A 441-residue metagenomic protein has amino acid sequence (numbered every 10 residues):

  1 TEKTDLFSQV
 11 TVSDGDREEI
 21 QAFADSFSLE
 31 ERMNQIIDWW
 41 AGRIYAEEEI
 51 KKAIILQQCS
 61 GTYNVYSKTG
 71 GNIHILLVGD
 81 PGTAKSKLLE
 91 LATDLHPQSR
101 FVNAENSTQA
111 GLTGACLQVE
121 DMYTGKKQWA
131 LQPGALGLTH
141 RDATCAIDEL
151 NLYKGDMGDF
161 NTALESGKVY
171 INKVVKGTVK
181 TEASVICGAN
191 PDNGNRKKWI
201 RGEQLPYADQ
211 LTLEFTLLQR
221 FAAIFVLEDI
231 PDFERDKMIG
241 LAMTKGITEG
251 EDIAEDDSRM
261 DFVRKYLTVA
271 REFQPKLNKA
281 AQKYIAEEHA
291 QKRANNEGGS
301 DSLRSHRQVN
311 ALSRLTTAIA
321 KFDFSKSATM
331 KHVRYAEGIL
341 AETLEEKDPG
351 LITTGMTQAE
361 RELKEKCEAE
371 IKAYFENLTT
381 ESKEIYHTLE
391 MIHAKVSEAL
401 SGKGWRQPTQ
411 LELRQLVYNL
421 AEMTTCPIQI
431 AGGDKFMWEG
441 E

Functional and structural regions predicted by a protein language model:
T1-F27: Interdomain "pre-motor" coupling segment immediately N-terminal to P-loop NTPase/helicase cores
V10-D16, E214, N278, T329 (+2 more regions): Ser/Thr-centered flexible coil motifs
Q21, R32-A270, I385-E390, A394-E398 (+2 more regions): Conserved ASCE/P-loop NTPase catalytic core
D25-S28, L213, R235, E255-S258 (+4 more regions): A generic short alpha-helical patch detector that favors 3-5-residue windows in or near N-terminal regions
K87, D156, T162, I285 (+2 more regions): C-terminal engagement/docking regions of AAA+ P-loop ATPases
M157, T181, G188, R196-K198 (+3 more regions): Basic, amphipathic alpha-helical bundle interface domains used for macromolecular binding and assembly
